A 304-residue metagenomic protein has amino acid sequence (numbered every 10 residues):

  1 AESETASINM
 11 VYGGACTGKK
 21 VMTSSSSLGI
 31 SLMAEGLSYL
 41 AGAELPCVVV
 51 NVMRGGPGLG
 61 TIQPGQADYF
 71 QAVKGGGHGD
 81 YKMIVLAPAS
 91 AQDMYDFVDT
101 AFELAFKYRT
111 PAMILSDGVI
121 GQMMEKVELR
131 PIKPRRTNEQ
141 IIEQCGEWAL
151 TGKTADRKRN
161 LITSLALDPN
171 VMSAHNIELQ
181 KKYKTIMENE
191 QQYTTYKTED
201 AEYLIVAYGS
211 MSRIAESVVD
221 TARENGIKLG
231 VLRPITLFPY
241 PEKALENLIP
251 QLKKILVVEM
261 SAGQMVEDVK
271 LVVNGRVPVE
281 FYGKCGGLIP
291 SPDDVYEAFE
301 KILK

Functional and structural regions predicted by a protein language model:
A1-K74, I84-F106: Thiamine diphosphate
T5, C16-V21, G42-V48, A67 (+6 more regions): Short coil/turn connectors at secondary-structure junctions
R54-G56, S116-M123, G209-M211, A262 (+1 more regions): Glycine-rich beta-alpha junction loops
M83-Q140, D294-K304: Structural signature of the thiamine diphosphate
R109-T195: Conformationally flexible catalytic loops at phosphate/diphosphate-handling active centers
Q192-K228, L232, F238-A244: Redox- and metal-dependent alpha/beta enzyme cores, enriched for Fe-S-associated oxidoreductases and cofactor-handling
K253-I255, E259-K304: Peripheral docking tails and interdomain loops at the edges of cofactor- or intermediate-handling domains
